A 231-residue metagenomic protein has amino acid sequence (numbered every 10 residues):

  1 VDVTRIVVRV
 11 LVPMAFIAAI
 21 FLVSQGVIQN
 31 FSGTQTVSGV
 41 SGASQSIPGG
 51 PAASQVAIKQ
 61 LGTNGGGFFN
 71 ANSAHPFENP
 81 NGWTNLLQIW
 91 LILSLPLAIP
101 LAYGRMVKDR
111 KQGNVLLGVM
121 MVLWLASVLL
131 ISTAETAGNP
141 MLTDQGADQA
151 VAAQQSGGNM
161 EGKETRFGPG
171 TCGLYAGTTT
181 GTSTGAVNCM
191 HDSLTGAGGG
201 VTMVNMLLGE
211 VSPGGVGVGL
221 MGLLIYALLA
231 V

Functional and structural regions predicted by a protein language model:
V1-V231: Membrane-proximal intracellular helices of multi-pass ion channels
